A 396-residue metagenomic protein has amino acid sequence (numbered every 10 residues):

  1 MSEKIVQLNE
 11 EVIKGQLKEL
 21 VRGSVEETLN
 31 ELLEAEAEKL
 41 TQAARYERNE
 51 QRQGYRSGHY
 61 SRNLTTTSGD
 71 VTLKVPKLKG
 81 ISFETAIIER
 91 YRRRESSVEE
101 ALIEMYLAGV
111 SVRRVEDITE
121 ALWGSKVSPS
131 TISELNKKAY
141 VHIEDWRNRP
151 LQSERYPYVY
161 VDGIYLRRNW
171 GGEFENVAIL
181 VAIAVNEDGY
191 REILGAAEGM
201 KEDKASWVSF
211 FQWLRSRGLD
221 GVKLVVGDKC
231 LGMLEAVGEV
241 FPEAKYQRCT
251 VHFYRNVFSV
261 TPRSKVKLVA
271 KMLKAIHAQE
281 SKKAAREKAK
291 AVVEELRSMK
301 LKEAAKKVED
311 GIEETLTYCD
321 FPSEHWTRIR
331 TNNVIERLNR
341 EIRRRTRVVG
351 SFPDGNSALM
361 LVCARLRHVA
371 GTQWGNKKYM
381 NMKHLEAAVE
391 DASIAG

Functional and structural regions predicted by a protein language model:
S2-E89, R167: Short, conserved DNA-binding cores of transcription-related domains
S2-K4, A35-E38, Q42-A43, L107 (+1 more regions): Acidic/histidine-rich catalytic cores and adjacent linkers of DNA breakage/strand-transfer/modification proteins
K74-K79, I87-R92, S125-K126, T131-V226 (+5 more regions): RNase H-like nuclease fold core
E84, V257-A291: Metal-dependent DNA phosphodiester-chemistry modules and their immediately adjacent helices/loops in DNA-processing
S97-G109: Short, amphipathic alpha-helical "recognition" segments used to contact nucleic acids or chromatin
R113-G124: DNA-recognition alpha helix
L224-L231, A236-M272: Conserved beta-strand -> loop -> alpha-helix junction used to position metal-binding or nucleic-acid-contacting
